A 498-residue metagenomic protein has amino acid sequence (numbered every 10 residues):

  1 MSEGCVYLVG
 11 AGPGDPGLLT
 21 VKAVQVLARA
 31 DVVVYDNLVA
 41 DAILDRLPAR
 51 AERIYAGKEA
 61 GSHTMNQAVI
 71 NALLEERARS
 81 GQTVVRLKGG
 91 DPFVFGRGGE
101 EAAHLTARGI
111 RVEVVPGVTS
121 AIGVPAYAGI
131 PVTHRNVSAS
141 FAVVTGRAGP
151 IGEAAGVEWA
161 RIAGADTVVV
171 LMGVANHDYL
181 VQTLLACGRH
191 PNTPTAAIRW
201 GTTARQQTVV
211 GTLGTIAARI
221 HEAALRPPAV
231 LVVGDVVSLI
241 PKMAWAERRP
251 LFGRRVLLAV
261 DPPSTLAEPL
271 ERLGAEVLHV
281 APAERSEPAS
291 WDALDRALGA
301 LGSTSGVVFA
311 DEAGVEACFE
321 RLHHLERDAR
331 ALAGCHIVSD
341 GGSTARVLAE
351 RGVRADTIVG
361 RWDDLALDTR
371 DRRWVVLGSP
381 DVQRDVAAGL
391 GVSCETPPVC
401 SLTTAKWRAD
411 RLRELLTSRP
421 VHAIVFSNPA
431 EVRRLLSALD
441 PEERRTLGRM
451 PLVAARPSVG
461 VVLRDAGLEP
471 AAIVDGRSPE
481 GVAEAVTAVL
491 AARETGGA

Functional and structural regions predicted by a protein language model:
M1-E3, Q25-V26, D45, E76-R79 (+12 more regions): Solvent-exposed alpha-helices and their adjacent loops that cap or buttress functional pockets in soluble metabolic
M1-P16, V21-V118, G123, A229 (+4 more regions): Class I S-adenosyl-L-methionine
E3-L8, A68-V69, R79-V84, T145-D261 (+1 more regions): A contiguous loop/helix-start segment that scaffolds small-molecule binding in enzyme catalytic cores
G14, N66-I70, T203-P228, V232-A498: Signature of uroporphyrinogen-III synthase
A28-L38, P194-R199, I337-G341, L452-R456: Short internal beta-strands
D41-A42, A60-S62, T119-G123, A139-V143 (+8 more regions): Short gly/pro/ser/thr-enriched loop/turn and capping motifs at secondary-structure boundaries
Q82, P92-F93, R97-G109, A154-A165 (+4 more regions): Active-site/ligand-binding-proximal alpha/beta "capping" segment
G89-G164, T357-D363: Class I SAM-dependent methyltransferase SAM-binding "motif I" and its flanking Rossmann-like core
